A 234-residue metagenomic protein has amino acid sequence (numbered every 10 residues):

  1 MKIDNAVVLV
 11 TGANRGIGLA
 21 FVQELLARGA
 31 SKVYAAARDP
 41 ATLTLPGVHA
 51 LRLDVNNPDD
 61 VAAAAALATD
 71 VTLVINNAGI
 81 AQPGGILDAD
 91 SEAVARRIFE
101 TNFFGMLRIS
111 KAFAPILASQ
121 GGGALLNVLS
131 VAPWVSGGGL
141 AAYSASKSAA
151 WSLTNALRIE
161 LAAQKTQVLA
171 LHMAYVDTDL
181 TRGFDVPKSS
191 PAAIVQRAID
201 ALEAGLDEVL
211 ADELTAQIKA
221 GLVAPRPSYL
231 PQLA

Functional and structural regions predicted by a protein language model:
N14, S110, S146: Active-site helix of classical SDR
P46-D59: Rossmann-fold cofactor-recognition segment
A50, I98-F99: A hydrophobic alpha-helix adjacent to the NAD(P)-binding/active-site core of NAD(P)-dependent oxidoreductases, strongly
A81-R96, G139-A142: Conserved mid-core segment of classical short-chain dehydrogenase/reductases
S110-K111, N155: A short, exposed helix-loop element centered on a Lys and neighboring polar residues
S130: Residue(s) in the substrate-gating loop at a strand-loop-helix junction that position the organic substrate next
A170, T178, R182-A220, A224: C-terminal helical subdomain
